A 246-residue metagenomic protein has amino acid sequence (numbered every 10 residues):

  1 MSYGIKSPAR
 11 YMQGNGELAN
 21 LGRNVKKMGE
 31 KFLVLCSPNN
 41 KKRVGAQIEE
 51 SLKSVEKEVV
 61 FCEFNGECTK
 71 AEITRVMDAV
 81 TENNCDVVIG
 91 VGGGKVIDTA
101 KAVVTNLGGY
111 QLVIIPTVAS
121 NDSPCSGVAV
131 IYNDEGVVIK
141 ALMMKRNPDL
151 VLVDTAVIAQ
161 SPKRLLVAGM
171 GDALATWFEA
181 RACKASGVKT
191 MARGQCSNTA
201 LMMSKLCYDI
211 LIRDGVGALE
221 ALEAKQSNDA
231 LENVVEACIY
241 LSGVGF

Functional and structural regions predicted by a protein language model:
M1-V87: ATP/NTP phosphate-donor binding region
L18, K41-G45, K70, K95-A102 (+1 more regions): Short glycine/serine/threonine-rich phosphate/pyrophosphate-binding segments that cradle anionic phosphate groups
M28, V55, N83, I158-A159 (+3 more regions): Change "in soluble alpha/beta enzymes" to "in soluble alpha/beta proteins
S51-L52, D78-A79, N106-L107, A129-N133: Short, hinge-like loop/turn segments at secondary-structure boundaries
V80-V103, L107-V118: A short, small-residue-rich loop immediately preceding and capping a beta-strand
G108-L201: A glycine/threonine-rich phosphate-anchoring loop and its flanking beta-alpha core in nucleotide/phosphate-binding
T190-F246: Active-site segments that bind and position negatively charged phosphate/pyrophosphate groups
